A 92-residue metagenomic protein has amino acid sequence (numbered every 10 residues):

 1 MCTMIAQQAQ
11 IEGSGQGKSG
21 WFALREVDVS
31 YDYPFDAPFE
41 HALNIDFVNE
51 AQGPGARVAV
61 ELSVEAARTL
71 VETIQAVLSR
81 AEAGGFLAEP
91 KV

Functional and structural regions predicted by a protein language model:
M1-V92: Positively charged, low-complexity terminal tracts and the immediately adjacent first secondary-structure elements
